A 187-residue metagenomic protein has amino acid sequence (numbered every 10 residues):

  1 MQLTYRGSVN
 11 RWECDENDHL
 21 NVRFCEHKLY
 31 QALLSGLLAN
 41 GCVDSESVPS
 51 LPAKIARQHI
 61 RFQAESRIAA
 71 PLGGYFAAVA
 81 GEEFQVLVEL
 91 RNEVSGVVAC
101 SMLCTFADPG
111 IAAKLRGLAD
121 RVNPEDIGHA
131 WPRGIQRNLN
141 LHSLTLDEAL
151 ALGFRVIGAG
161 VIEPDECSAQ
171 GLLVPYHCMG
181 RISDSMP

Functional and structural regions predicted by a protein language model:
M1-S35, A39, R133-P187: Catalytic strand-loop segment that frames the active site of acyl-thioester-processing enzymes
L3-Y5, R57, R61-P71, A77-D147: HotDog/MaoC-like acyl-thioester-processing domains
E26, V43, E82-V86, M102 (+1 more regions): Hydrophobic transmembrane signal anchors and adjacent membrane-proximal interface regions, especially in viral
L29, S35, D44, Y75-A77: Hydrophobic alpha-helical segments
L29-Q31, L38-A39, S50-H59, Q85: The feature marks the first
N40-S47, G110-A113: Low-complexity, flexible helical/coil segments
D44-A53, P187: Short, basic/aromatic beta-hairpin or loop at an interaction surface
